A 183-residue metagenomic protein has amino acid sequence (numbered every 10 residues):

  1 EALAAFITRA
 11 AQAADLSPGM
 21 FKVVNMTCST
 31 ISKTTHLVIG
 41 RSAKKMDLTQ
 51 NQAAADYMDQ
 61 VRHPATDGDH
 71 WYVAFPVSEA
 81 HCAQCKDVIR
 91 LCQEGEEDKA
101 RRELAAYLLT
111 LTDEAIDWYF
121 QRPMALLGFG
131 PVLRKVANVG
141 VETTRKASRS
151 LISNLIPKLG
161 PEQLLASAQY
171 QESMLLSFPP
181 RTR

Functional and structural regions predicted by a protein language model:
E1-R183: Protein-protein interaction and targeting regions used for scaffolding, dimerization, and localization
